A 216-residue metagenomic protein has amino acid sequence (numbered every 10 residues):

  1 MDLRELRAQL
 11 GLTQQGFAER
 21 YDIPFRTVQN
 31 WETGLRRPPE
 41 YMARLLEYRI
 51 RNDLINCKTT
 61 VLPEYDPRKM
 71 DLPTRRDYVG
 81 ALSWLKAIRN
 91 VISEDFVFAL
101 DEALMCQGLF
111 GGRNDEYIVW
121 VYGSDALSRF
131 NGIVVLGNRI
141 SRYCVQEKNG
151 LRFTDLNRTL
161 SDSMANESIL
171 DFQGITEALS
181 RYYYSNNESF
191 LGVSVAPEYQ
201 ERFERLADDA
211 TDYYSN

Functional and structural regions predicted by a protein language model:
M1-Q9, E47-Y48: A short, Lys/Arg-rich alpha-helix, primarily the initiator
E5, E19-R20, N30, R44: DNA-binding alpha-helical recognition surfaces that contact promoter or target DNA
G11-Q29: Short alpha-helical DNA-recognition segment
I23-R37, R68: Recognition helix of helix-turn-helix/homeodomain-like DNA-binding domains that insert into the DNA major groove
E40-T59: DNA major-groove recognition helix of helix-turn-helix/homeodomain DNA-binding modules
N56-F153, D162, I169-P197, D208 (+1 more regions): Short gly/ser-rich loop at a beta-strand->alpha-helix junction or flexible surface loop bordering the NTP-binding
